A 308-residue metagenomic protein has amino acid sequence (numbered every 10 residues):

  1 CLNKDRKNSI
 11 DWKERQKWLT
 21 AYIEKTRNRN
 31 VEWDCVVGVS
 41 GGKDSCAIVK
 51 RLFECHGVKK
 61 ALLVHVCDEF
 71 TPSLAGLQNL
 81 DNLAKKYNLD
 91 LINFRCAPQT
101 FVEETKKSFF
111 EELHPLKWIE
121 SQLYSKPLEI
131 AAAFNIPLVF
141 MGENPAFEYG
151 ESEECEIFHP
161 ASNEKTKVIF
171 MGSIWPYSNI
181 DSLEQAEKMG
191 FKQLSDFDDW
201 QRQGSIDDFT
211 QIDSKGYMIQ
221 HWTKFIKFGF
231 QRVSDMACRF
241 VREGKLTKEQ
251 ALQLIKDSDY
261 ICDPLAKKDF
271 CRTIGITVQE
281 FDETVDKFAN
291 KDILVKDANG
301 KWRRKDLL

Functional and structural regions predicted by a protein language model:
C1-D34, R51-L308: Nucleotide-activated chemistry modules centered on ATP-dependent adenylation/adenylyltransferase
V36-D44: Short, glycine-rich nucleotide/cofactor-binding loops
A47-I48: Hydrophobic positions on the alpha1 helix immediately C-terminal to the Walker A/P-loop
